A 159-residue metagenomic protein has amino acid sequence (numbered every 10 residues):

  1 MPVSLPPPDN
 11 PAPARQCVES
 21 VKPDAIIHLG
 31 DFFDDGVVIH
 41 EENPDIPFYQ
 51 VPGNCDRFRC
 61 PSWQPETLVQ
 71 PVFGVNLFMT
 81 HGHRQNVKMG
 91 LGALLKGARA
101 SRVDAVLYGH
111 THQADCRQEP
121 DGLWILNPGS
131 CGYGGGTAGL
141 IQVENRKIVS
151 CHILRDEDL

Functional and structural regions predicted by a protein language model:
M1-I46, D56, C60-P65, G136-T137 (+2 more regions): N-terminal active-site segment of His-dependent metallophosphoesterases
V3-P6, A25-D31, Y49-N54, F78-H81 (+2 more regions): Active-site neighborhood of phospho(di)ester-bond hydrolases with catalytic His/Asp-centered motifs
P8-A12, F33-V37, C55-C60, Q85-G90 (+2 more regions): Active-site environment of divalent metal-dependent phosphoester hydrolases
A12-Q16, S20, K96-R102, E119-D121 (+1 more regions): Binuclear metal-dependent phosphoesterase catalytic core
V18, I39, Q70, M79-H81 (+2 more regions): Generic structural signal for conserved hydrophobic packing positions in ordered secondary structure
P47-K88: Helix-adjacent hinge/juxtasegments
W63-T67, M89-A98, L123: Charged helix-capping and loop-helix junction motifs
T67-V69, C116, A138-L140: Conserved hydrophobic/aromatic beta-strand scaffold that supports enzyme active sites
